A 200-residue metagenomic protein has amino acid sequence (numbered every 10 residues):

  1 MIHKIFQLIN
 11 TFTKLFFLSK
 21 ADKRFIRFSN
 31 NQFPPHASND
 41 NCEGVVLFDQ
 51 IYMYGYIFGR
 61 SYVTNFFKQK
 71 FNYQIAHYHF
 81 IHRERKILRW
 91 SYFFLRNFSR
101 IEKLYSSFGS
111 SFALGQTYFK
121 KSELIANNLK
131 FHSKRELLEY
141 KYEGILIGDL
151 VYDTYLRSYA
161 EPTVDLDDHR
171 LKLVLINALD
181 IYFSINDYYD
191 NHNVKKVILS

Functional and structural regions predicted by a protein language model:
M1-G55, V63-L179: Conserved N-terminal ligand/cofactor-binding loop architecture of enzyme catalytic domains
E43-L47, Y189-S200: Short N-terminal targeting/anchoring amphipathic segment
F58: TRNA-recognition modules of translation machinery and tRNA-sensing kinases, especially anticodon-binding
S61-Y62, F183: Residue-level marker for well-ordered alpha-helical positions
I176-N191: Donor nucleotide-activated moiety binding/catalytic core segment of transferases that use nucleotide-activated donors
